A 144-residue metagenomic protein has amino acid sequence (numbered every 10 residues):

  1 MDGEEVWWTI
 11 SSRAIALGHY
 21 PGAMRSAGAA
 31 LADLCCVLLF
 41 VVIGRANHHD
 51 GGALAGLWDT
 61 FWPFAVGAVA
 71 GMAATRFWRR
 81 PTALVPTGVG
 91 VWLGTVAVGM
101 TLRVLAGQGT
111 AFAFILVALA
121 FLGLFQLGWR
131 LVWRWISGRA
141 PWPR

Functional and structural regions predicted by a protein language model:
W7-W8: Tryptophan (W) side chains
G22-L57: Membrane-helix boundary elements
G28-A29, G123-R144: Membrane-water interface at the C-terminal end of transmembrane alpha helices
L38, P63, G90-L102, F121-L122: Small-residue-rich segments of transmembrane alpha-helices in multi-pass membrane proteins, especially helix faces
V41-H49, G71, T75, R79 (+3 more regions): Membrane-water interface at transmembrane helix exits
A55-V66: Structural signature of hydrophobic alpha-helical transmembrane segments
T75-G94, F112-L119: Internal alpha-helical transmembrane segments of multi-pass membrane proteins
T101-V117: Membrane-helix boundary connector in multi-pass membrane proteins
